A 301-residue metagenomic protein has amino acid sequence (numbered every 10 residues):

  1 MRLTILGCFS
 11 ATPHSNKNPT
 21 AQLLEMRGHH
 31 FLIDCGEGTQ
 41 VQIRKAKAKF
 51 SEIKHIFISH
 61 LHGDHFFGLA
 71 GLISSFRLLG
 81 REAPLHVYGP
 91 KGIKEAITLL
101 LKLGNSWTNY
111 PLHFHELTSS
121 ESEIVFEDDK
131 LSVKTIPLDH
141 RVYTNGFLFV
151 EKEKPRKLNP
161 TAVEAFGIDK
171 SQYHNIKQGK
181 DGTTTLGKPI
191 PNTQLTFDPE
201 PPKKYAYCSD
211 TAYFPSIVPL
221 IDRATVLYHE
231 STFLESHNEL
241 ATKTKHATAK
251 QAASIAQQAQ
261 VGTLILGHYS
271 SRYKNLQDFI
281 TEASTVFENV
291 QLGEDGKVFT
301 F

Functional and structural regions predicted by a protein language model:
M1-A46, E82-P84, F147-F149, R156 (+2 more regions): Conserved beta-strand hairpin/beta-sheet module of binuclear metal-dependent hydrolase folds, prominently
T4, Y88, H113-T118, K134-I136 (+1 more regions): General small-molecule cofactor/ligand-binding pocket signal
I33-G36, I53-L61, G89-P90, A206-T211 (+3 more regions): Active-site neighborhood of phospho(di)ester-bond hydrolases with catalytic His/Asp-centered motifs
G38-Y88, E116-T118: Active-site metal-binding motif and surrounding structural segment of the metallo-beta-lactamase
I43, L69, I97-L100, I217 (+1 more regions): Hydrophobic packing residues within well-ordered alpha-helices of enzyme cores
L69-S75, K274-E282: Metal-dependent catalytic neighborhoods of phosphoester/phosphodiester hydrolases
R81-L85, K91-T118, R272: Active-site neighborhood of divalent metal-dependent phosphoester bond hydrolases
T118-L266, Q277-T281, V286: Metal-dependent phosphodiesterase/nuclease catalytic metal-binding core
